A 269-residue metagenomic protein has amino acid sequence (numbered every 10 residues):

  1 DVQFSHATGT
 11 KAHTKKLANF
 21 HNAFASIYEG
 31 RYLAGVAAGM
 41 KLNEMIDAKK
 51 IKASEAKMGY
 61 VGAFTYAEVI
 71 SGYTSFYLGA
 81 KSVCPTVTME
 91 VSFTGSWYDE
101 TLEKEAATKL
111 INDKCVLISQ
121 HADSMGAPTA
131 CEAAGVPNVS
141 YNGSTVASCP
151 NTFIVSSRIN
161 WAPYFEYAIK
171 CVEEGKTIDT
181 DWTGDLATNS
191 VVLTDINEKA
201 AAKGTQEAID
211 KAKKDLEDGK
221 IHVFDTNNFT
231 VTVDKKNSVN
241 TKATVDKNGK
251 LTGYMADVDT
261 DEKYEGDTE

Functional and structural regions predicted by a protein language model:
D1-E269: A residue-level marker of the well-folded mature domains of exported/periplasmic proteins
